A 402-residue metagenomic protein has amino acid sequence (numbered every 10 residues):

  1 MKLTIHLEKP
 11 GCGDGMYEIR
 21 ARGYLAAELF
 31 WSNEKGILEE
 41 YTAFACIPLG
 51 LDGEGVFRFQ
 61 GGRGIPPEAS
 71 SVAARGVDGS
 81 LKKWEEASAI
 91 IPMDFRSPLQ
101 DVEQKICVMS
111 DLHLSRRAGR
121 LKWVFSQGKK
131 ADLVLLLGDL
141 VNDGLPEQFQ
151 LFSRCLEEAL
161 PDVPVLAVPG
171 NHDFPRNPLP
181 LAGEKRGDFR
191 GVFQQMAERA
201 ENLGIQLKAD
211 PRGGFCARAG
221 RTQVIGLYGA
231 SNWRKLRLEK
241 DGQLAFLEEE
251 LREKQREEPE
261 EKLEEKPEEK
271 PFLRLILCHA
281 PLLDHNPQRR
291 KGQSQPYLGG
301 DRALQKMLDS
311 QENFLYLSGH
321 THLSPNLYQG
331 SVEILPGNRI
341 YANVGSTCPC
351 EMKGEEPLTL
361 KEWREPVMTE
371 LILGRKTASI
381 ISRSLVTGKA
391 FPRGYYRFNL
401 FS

Functional and structural regions predicted by a protein language model:
M1-R22, P48: Extracellular ectodomain segments of secreted/surface proteins
N33-E54: Solvent-exposed serine/threonine-rich low-complexity stretches and specific carbohydrate-binding patches
G62-E68: Surface-exposed, short loops/turns at beta-strand junctions within beta-sandwich domains
W84-S153: N-terminal active-site segment of His-dependent metallophosphoesterases
V108-S110, V134-D139, P164-N171, L227-Y228 (+3 more regions): Active-site neighborhood of phospho(di)ester-bond hydrolases with catalytic His/Asp-centered motifs
S115-A118, N142-P146, P169-L179, N232-K235 (+3 more regions): Active-site environment of divalent metal-dependent phosphoester hydrolases
Q150-R252, K266, A303-D309, Y328-G374 (+1 more regions): Extended active-site neighborhood of metal-dependent phosphoesterases/phosphodiesterases
S231-K240, K266-L315: Active-site-proximal segments of metal-dependent phosphoesterases and phosphodiesterases across multiple
